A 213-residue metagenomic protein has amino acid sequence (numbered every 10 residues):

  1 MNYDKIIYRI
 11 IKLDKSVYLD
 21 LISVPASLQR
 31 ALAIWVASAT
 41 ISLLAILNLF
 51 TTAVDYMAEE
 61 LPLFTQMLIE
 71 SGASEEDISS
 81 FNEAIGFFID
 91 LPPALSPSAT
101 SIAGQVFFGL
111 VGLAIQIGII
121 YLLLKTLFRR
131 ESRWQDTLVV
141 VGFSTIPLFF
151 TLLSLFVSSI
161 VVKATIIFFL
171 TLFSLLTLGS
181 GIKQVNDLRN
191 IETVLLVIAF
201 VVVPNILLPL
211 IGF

Functional and structural regions predicted by a protein language model:
M1-R133: Selected alpha-helical membrane-embedding segments in polytopic membrane proteins
I120-F213: Hydrophobic alpha-helical transmembrane segments and adjacent short intramembrane/lumenal linkers of inner/organellar
